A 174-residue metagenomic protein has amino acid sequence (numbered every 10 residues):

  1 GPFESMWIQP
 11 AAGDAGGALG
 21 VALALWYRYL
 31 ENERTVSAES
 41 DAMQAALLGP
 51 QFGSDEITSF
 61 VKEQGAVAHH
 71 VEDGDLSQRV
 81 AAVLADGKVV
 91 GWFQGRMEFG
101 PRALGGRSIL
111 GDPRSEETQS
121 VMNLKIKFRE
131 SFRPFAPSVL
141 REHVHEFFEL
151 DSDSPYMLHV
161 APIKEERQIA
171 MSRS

Functional and structural regions predicted by a protein language model:
G1-S174: Flexible beta->alpha loop and helix N-cap segments adjacent to enzyme active/binding sites
